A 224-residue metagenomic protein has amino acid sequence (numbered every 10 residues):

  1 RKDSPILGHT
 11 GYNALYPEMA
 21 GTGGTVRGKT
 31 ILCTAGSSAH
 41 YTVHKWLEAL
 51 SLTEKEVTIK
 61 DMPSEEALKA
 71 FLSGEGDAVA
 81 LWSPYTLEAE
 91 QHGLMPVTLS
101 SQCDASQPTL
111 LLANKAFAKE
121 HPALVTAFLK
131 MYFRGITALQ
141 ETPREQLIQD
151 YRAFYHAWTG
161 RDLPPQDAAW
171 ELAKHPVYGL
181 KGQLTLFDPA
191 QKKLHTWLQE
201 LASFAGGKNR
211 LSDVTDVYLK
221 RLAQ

Functional and structural regions predicted by a protein language model:
R1-E66, S83, Q91, K115 (+1 more regions): A conserved helix-loop-strand patch within extracytoplasmic ligand-binding domains of the periplasmic binding
P5-G8, A153, D162-L163, V217-Q224: Amphipathic, soluble alpha/beta structural segments
V26, V43, F71, A89 (+4 more regions): Residue-level signal for nonpolar/aromatic packing positions in well-ordered secondary structure
C33, E54, P96, A205-N209: Residue-level detector of short coil/turn "hinge" positions at structural boundaries
E66-A157: Pocket-lining segment of extracytoplasmic ligand-binding domains
H121-G206: Secondary-structure end/capping motifs
E200-Q224: Long, low-complexity C-terminal extensions of enzymes
